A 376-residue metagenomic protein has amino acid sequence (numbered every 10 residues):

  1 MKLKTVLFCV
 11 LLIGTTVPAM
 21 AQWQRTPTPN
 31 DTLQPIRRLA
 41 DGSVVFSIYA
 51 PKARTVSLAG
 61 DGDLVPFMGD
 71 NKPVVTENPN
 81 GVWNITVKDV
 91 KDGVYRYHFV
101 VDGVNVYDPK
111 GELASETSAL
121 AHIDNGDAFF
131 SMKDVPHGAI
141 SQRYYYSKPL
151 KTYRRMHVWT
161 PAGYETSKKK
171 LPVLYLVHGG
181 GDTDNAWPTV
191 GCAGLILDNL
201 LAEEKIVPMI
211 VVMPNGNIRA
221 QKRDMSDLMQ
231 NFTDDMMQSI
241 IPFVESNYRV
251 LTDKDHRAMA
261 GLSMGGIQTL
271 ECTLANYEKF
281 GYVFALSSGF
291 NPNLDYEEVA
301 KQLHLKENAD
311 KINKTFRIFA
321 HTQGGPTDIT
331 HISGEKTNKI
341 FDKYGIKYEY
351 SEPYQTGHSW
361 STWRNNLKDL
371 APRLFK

Functional and structural regions predicted by a protein language model:
M1-L3, T55: Extreme N-termini of proteins with methionine-enriched Sec-type signal peptides or N-terminal signal-anchor
K4-T15: Sec-dependent N-terminal signal peptides
V17-A21: Sec/Tat signal peptide C-region and signal peptidase I cleavage site
Q22-R25, T32-K72, T76-K376: Non-catalytic cap/lid and distal C-terminal segments of serine-dependent acyl enzymes
